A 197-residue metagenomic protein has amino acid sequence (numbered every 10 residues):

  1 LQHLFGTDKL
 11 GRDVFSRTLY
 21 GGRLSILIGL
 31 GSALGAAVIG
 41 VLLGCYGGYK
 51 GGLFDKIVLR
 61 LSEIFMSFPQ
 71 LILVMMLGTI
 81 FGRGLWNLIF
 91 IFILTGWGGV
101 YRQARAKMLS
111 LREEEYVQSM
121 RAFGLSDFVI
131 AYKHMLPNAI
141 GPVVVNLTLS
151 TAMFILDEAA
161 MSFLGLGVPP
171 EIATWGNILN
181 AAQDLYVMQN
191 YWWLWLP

Functional and structural regions predicted by a protein language model:
L1-H3: Short acidic, Pro/Gly- and aromatic-enriched capping/linker segments at domain boundaries
T7-P197: Alpha-helical transmembrane segments of integral membrane proteins, especially multi-pass inner/plasma-membrane
